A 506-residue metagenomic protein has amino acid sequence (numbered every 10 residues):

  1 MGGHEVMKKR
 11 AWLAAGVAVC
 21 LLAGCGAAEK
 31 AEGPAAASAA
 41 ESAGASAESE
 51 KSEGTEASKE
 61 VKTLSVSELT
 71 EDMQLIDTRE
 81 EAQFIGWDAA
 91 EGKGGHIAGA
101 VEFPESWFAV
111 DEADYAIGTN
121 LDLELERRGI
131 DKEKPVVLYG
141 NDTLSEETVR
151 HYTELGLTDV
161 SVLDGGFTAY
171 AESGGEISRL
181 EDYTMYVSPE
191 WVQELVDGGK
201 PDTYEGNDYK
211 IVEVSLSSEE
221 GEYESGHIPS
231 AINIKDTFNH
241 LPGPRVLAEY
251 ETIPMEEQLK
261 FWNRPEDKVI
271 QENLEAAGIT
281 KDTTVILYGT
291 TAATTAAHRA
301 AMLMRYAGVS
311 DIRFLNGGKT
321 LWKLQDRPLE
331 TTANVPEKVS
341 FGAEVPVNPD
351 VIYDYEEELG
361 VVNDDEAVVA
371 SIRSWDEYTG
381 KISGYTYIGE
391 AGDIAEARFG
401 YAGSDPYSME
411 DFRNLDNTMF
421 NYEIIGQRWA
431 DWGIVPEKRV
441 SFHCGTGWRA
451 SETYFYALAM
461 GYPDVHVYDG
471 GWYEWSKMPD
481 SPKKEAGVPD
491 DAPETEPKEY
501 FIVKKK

Functional and structural regions predicted by a protein language model:
M1-V6: Short, Lys/Arg-enriched N-terminal segments with co-localized hydrophobic residues within the first ~10-30 amino acids
K8-E29: Sec-dependent N-terminal signal peptides of Gram-positive bacterial secreted proteins and lipoproteins
C25-K506: Cytosolic catalytic domains that perform sulfur/thiol-centered chemistry
